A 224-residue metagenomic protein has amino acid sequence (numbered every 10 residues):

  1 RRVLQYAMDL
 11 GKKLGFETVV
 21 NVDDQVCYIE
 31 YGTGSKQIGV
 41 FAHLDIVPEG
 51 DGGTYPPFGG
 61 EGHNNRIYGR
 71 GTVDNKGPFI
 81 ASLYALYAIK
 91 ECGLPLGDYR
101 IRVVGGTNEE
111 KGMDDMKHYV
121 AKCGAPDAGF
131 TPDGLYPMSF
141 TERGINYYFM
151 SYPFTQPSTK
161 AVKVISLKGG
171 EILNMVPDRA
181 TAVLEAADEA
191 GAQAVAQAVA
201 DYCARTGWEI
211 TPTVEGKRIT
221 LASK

Functional and structural regions predicted by a protein language model:
R1-E49: N-terminal helical capping/dimerization or prosegment-like subdomains of hydrolases acting on amide or phosphate bonds
G15-N21, G59-G62, E209-T211: Short secondary-structure junctions
V20-V22, G69, V103-G105, F130-P132: General beta-strand structural signal in soluble alpha/beta enzymes
C27, R66-I67, K217-I219: Hydrophobic residues embedded in beta-strands of well-ordered beta-sheets
G34-G39, H63-N64, L96-I101, G124-A128 (+2 more regions): Short coil/turn connectors at secondary-structure junctions
Q37-G105, K111: Active-site metal-coordination/substrate-binding segment of hydrolases, especially metallo-dependent peptidases
E110, M116-K224: Midchain, well-structured core segments that form catalytic/ion-binding scaffolds
